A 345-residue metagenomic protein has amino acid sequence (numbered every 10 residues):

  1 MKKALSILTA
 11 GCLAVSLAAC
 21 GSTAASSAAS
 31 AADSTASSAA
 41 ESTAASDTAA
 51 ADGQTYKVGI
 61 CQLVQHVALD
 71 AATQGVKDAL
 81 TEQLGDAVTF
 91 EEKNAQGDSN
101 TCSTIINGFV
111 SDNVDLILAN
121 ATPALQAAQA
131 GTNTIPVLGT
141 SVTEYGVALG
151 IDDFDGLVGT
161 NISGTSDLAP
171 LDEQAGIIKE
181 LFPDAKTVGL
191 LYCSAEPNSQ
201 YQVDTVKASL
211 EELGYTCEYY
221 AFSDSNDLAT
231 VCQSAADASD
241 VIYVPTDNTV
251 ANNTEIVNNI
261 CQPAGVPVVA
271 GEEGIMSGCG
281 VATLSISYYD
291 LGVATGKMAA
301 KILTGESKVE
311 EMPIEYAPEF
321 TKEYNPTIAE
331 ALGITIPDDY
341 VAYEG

Functional and structural regions predicted by a protein language model:
V15-A19: C-terminal motif of bacterial Sec signal peptides marking the signal peptidase cleavage site
C20-E41, T48: Bacterial lipoprotein signal-peptidase II cleavage site
A50-G53, Y145-T187, I286-S307: Hydrophobic alpha-helical segments within soluble ligand-binding/sensing domains
A50-K77, Q83-G85, E91-T101, A195-S199 (+1 more regions): Extracytoplasmic "Venus flytrap"
V58-I60, V76, S163-L210, K308 (+1 more regions): An alpha-beta-alpha
E92-D153, D247-G271: Beta-alpha junction/loop-to-helix N-cap segments that form part of ligand/metal-binding clefts
P197-V266, E272: Pocket-lining segment of extracytoplasmic ligand-binding domains
I275-T327: Flexible loop/turn connectors
